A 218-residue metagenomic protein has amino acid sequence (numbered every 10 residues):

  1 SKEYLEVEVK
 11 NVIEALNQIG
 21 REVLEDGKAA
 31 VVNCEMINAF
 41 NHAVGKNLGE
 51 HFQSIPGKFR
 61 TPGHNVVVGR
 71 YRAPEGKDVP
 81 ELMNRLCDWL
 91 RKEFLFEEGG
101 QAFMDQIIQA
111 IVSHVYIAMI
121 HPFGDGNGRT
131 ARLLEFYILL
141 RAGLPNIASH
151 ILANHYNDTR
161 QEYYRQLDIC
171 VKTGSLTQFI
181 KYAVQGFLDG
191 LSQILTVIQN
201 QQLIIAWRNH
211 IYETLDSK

Functional and structural regions predicted by a protein language model:
S1-K218: FIC/Doc superfamily catalytic core
